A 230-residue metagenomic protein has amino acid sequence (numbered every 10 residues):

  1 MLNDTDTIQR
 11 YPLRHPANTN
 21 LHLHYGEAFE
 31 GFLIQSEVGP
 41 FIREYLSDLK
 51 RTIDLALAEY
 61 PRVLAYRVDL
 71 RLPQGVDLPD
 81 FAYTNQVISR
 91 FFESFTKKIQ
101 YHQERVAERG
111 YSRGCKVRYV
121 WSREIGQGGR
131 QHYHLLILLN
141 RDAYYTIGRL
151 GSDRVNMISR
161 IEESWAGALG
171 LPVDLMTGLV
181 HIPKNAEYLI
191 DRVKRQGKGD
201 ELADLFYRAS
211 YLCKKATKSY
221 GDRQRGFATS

Functional and structural regions predicted by a protein language model:
L2-I8, P12-N20, F29-Y60, R141-S230: Catalytic "initiation/cleavage/transfer" segments centered on a nucleophilic residue and adjacent nucleic-acid-engaging
I53-Y119, I125: Signature for HUH/AEP ssDNA processing cores
R67, H132, D174-G178: A structural signal for short, well-ordered beta-strand segments and their strand-loop junctions that often border
D77-P79, E104, G129-Q131, D142-R149: Short, solvent-exposed secondary-structure capping/transition elements
A82-N85, L136, L150-D153: Short intrinsically disordered coil segments
R118-Y144: Histidine-centered divalent-metal-coordination microenvironment in nucleic-acid enzymes
